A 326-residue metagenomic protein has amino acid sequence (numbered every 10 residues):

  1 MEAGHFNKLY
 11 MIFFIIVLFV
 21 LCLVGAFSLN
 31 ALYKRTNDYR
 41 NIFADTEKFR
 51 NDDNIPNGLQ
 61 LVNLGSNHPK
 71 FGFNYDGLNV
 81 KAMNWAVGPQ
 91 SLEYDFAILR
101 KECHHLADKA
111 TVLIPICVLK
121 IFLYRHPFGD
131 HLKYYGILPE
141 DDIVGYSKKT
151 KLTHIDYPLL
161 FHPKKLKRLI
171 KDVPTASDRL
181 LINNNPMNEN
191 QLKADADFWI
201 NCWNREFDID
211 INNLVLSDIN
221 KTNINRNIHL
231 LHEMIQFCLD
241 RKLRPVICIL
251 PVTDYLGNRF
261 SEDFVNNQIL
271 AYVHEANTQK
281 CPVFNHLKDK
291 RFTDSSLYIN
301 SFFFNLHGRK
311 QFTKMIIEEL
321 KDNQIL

Functional and structural regions predicted by a protein language model:
M1-L9: N-terminal Lys/Arg-rich, disordered targeting/topogenic segments
Y10-N30: Hydrophobic membrane-insertion alpha-helices, especially the h-region of bacterial N-terminal signal peptides
G25-K101: Membrane/wall-proximal cationic-aromatic binding patches
H68-T153: Membrane-embedded segments
R125, G129-R241: Secreted/periplasmic serine-hydrolase-like ester/acetyl group-modifying domain
I235-F260: Active-site segments of SGNH/GDSL-like serine hydrolases that catalyze O-acetyl group transfer/hydrolysis on lipids
D254-H286: Substrate-gating cap/lid alpha-helix
N300-L326: Histidine-centered active-site loop/cap adjacent to the catalytic His in serine esterases/O-acetyl transfer systems
